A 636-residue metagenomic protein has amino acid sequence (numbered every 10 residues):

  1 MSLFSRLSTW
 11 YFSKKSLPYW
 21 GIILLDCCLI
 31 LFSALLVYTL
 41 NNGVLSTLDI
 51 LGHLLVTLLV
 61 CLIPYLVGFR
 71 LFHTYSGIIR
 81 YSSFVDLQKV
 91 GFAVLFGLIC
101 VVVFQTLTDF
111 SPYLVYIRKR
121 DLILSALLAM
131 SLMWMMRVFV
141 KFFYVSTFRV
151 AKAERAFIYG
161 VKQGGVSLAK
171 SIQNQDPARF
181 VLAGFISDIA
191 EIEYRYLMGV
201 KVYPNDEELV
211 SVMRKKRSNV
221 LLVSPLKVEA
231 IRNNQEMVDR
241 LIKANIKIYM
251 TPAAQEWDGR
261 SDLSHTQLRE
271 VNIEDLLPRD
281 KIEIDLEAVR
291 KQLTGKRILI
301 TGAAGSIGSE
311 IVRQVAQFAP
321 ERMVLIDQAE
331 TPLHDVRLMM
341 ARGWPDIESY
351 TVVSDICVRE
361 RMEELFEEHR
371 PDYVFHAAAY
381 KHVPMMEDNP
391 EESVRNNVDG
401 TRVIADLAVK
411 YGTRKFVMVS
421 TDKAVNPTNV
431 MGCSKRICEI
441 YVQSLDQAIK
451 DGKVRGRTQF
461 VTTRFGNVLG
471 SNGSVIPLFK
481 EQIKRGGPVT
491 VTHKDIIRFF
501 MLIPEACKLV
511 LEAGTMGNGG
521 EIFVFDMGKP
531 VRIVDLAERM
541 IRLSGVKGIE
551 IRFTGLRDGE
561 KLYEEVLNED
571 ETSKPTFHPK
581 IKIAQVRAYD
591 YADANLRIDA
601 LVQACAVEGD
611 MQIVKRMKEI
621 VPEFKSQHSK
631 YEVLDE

Functional and structural regions predicted by a protein language model:
M1-K152, F180, E193-Y196, N219 (+1 more regions): Signature of alpha-helical transmembrane segments in polytopic membrane proteins
F4, N234-R297, V409: Flexible, Lys/Arg-rich cytosolic regulatory linkers and terminal tails that connect or flank
L40, V44-S46, V140-D258, T331-D335 (+3 more regions): A solvent-exposed beta-alpha-beta segment
R232-Y249, R322-A329, E368, D388-K415: NAD(P)-cofactor binding segment of oxidoreductase domains
N245, A288-Q292, S444-E636: Strand-loop microenvironment adjacent to phosphate/nucleotide-handling motifs in alpha/beta enzyme folds
D258-R260, H376, H382-V383, E387-I440 (+2 more regions): Conserved Rossmann-fold NAD(P)-dependent oxidoreductase catalytic core, especially the SDR/UDP-sugar
I298-A316: N-terminal Rossmann NAD(P)H-binding glycine-rich loop of SDR-like oxidoreductase domains
V353-Y373: Conserved Rossmann-fold cofactor-binding substructure of NAD(P)-dependent oxidoreductases
